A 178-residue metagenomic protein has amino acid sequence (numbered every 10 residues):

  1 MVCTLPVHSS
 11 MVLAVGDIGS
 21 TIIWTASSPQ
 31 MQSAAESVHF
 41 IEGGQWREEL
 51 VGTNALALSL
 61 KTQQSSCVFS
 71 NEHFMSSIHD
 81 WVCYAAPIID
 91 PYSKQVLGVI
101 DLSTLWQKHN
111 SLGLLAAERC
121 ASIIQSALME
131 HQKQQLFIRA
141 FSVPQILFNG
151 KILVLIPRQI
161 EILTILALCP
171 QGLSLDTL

Functional and structural regions predicted by a protein language model:
M1-F40, P157: Intrinsically disordered, low-complexity terminal regulatory regions
V2-L5, L58, I165: Amphipathic alpha-helical regulatory segments at dimerization interfaces that relay allosteric signals between sensory
P6-H8, G52, H79-W81, I138-R139: Short solvent-exposed loop/turn micro-motifs enriched in small/polar/acidic residues
S10-V12, C83-A85, F141-S142: Short loop/turn microsegments at loop-to-beta-strand junctions
I18-G19, I23, V38-I124: Sensory/regulatory domains in signal-transduction proteins
K94, I146, L178: Conserved RecA-like P-loop NTPase ATPase core
A117-I160: Short boundary/linker motifs that mark transitions into or out of structured domains
L153-L178: Short amphipathic alpha-helical recognition elements used for nucleic-acid or partner binding across transcription
